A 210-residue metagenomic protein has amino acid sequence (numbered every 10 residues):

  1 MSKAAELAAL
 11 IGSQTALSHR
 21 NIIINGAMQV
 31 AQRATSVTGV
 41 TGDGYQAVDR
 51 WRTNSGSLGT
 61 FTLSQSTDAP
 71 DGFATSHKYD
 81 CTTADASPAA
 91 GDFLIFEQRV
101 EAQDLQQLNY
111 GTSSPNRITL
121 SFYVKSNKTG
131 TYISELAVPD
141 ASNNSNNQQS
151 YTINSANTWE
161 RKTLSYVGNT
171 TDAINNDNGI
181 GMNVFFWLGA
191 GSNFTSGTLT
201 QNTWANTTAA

Functional and structural regions predicted by a protein language model:
S2-A210: Extracellular and organelle-lumenal recognition/adhesion modules and their flexible linkers in secreted
